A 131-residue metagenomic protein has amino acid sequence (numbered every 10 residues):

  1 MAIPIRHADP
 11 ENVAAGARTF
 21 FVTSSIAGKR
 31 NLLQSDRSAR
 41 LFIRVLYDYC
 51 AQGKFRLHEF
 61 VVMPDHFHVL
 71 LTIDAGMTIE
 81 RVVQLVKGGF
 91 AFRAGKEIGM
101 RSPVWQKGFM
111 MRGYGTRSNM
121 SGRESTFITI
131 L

Functional and structural regions predicted by a protein language model:
M1-L131: Short catalytic/metal-binding and nucleic-acid-binding patches
